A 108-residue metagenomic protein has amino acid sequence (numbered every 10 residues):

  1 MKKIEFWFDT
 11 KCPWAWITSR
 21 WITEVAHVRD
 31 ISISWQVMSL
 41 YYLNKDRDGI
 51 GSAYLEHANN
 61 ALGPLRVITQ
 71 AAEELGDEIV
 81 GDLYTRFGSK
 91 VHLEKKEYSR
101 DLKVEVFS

Functional and structural regions predicted by a protein language model:
M1-T23: Local sequence-structure signature of Cys/Sec-based thiol-disulfide redox active-site neighborhoods
W16-F107: Structural alpha/beta surface segment adjacent to cysteine/selenocysteine redox centers across thiol/disulfide enzymes
